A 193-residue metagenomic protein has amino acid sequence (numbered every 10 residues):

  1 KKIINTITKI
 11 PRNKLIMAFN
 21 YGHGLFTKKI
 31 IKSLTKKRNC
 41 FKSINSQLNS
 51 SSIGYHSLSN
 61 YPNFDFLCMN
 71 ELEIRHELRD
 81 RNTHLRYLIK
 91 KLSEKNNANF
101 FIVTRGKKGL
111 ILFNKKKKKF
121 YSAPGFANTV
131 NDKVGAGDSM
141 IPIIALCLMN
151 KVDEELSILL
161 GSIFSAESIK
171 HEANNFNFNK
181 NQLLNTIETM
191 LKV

Functional and structural regions predicted by a protein language model:
K1-N131, L148-E154, I158-I163, K170-V193: Ribokinase/PfkB-type carbohydrate-kinase core domain
V134: Catalytic tyrosine of NAD(P)H-dependent dehydrogenase/reductases that use a Tyr as the general acid/base
G137: Short basic (Lys/Arg) and small-residue
I143-I144: Flexible, glycine-rich loop/tail regions that form catalytic "lids" or insertion modules at the edges of active sites
